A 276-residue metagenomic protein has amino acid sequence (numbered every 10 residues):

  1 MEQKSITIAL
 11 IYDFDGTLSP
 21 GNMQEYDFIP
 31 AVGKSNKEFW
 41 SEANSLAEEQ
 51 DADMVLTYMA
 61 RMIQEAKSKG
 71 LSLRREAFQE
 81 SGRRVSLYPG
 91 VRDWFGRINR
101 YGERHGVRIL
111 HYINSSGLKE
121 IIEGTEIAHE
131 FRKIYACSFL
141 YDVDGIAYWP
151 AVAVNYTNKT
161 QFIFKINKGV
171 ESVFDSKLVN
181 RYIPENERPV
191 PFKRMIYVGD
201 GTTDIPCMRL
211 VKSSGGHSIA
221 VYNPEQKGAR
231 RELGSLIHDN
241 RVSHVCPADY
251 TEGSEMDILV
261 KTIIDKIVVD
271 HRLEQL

Functional and structural regions predicted by a protein language model:
M1-E2, F192: Short, basic/aromatic recognition patches
E2-V143, V242-S243: Alpha-helical substrate-recognition element adjacent to the catalytic core
S86-Y112, S116-L276: C-terminal cap/substrate-recognition subdomain and adjoining C-terminal extension of metal-dependent phosphatase-like
